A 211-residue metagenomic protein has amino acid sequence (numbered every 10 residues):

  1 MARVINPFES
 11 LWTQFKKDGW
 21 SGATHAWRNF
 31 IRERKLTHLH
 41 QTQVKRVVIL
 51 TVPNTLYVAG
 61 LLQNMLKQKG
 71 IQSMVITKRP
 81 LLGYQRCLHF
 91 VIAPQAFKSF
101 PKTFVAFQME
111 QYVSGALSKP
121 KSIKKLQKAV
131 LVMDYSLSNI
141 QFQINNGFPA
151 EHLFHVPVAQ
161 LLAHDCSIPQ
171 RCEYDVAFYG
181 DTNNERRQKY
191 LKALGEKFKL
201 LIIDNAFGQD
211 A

Functional and structural regions predicted by a protein language model:
M1-I31: Boundary detector for helix-to-coil junctions that initiate low-complexity/charged tails
H25-R86, A93-A211: Nucleotide-sugar donor-binding catalytic core of glycosyltransferases
